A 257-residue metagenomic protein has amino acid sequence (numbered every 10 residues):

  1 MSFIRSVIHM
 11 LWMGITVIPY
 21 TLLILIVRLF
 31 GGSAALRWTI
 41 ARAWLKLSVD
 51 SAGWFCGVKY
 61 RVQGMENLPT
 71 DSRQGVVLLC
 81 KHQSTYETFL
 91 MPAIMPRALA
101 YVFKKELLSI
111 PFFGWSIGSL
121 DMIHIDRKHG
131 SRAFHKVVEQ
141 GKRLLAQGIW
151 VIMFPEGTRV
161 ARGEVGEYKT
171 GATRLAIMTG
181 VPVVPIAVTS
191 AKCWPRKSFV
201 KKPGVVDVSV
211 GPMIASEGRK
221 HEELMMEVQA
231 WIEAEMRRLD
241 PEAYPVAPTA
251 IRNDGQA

Functional and structural regions predicted by a protein language model:
M1-I8, W12, T16-P19, L23 (+2 more regions): Membrane-interacting alpha-helical segments
F3, F134-A257: Non-catalytic C-terminal accessory region of glycerolipid acyltransferases and related lyso-lipid remodeling enzymes
Y20-K46, W54-F55, T70-G130: Catalytic core of membrane glycerolipid acyltransferases/transacylases, capturing the structured, soluble-facing
D50-Y60: Transmembrane alpha-helices and immediately adjacent membrane-cytoplasm interface residues in multi-pass integral
G57-K59, A98, S119, G148 (+1 more regions): A generic structural signal for alpha->beta connector loops
Y60-V62, V208: Generic structural signal for residues in well-ordered beta-strands
E66-S72, Q140-R143: Short amphipathic alpha-helix with an adjacent loop that forms part of the alpha/beta core around
